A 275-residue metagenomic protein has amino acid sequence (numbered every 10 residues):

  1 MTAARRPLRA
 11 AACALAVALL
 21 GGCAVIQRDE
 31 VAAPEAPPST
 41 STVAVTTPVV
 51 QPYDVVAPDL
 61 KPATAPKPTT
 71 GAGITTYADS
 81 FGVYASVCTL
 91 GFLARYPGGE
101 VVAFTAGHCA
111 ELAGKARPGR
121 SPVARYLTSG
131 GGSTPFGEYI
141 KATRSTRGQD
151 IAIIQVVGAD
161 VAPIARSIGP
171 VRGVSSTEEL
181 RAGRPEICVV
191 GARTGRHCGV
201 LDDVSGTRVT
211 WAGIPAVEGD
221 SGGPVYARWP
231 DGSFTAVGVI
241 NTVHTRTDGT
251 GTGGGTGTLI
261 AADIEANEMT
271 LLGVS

Functional and structural regions predicted by a protein language model:
M1-R28: Secretory targeting and sorting signals
G21-G82, G257-S275: N-terminal low-complexity, Pro/Thr-rich disordered segments that flank secretion/membrane-targeting signals
P48, P52-P68, S176-E179, V200-G206 (+2 more regions): Penicillin-recognizing serine hydrolase domain
Y84-S205: Serine endopeptidase catalytic core focused on the charge-relay Asp
V102, G191, F234-T242: Catalytic Cys-His active-site segments of thiol-dependent hydrolases/isopeptidases
V156-V171, V237, N241-S275: C-terminal cap/linker of serine protease catalytic domains
P215-I240, G249: Catalytic nucleophile loop of clan PA
